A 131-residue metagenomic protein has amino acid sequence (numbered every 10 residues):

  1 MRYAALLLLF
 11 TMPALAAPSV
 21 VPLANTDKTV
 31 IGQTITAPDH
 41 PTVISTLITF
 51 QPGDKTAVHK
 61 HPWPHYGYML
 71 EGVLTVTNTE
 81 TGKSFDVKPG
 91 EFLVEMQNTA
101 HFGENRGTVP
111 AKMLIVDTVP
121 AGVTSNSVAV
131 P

Functional and structural regions predicted by a protein language model:
M1-A5: Positively charged n-region of N-terminal signal peptides that target proteins for export
T11-A17: N-terminal signal peptide c-region/cleavage motif recognized by signal peptidases
A17-P62, G67: N-terminal secretory signal peptides
P18-T29, Q33-I35, P41, E104-P131: Double-stranded beta-helix
H40, F50-P52, T81-N98: Short acidic-glycine-tyrosine-enriched beta hairpin
H40-S45, H61, G82, N98 (+1 more regions): Extracytoplasmic
V58, V76-T77, A100-G107: Short beta-strand His + acidic residue motifs that chelate non-heme Fe in jelly-roll/DSBH and cupin folds
P62-T81, E91: Glycine- and acidic-residue-biased ligand/ion/polar-headgroup-sensing regions
